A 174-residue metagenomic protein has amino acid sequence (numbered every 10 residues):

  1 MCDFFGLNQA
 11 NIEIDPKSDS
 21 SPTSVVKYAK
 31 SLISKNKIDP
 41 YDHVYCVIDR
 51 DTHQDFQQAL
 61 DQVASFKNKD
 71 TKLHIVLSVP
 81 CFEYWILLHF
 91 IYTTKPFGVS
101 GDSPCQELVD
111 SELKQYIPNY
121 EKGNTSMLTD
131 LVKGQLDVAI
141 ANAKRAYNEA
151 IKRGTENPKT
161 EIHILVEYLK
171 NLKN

Functional and structural regions predicted by a protein language model:
D3-P16, T23, K30-Y45, R50-N174: C-terminal accessory helical subdomains adjacent to catalytic cores in phosphodiester- and nucleotide-handling enzymes
